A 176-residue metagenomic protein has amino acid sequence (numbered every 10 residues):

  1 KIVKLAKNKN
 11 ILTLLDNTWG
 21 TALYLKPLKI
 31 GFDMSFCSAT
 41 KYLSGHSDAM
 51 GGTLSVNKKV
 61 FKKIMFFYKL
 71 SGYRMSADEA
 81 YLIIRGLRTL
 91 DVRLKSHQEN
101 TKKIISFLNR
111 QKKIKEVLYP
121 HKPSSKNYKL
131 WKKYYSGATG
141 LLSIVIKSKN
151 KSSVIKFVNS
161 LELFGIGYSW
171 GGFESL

Functional and structural regions predicted by a protein language model:
K1-K113, L118: Conserved PLP-enzyme active-site core in the AAT-like
V117-L176: Conserved C-terminal alpha-helix-loop-beta "cap" of PLP-dependent enzymes that closes/shapes the active-site mouth
